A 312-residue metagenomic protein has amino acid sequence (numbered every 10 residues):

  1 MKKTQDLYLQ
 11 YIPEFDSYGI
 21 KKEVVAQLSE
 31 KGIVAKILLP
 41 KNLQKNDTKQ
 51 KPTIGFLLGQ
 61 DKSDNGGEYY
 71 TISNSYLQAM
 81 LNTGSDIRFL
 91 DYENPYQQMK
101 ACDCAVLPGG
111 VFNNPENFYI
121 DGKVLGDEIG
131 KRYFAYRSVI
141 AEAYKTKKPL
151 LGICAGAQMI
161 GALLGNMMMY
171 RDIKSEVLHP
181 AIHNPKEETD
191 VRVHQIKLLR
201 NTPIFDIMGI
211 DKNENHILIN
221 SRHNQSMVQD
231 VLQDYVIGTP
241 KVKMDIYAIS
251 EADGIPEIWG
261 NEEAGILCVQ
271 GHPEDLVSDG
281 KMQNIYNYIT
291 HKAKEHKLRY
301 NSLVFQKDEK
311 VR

Functional and structural regions predicted by a protein language model:
K2-I153, A162-N166, K174-L218, N224 (+3 more regions): N-terminal beta1-alpha1 cap of cysteine-dependent amidohydrolase-like domains
A155-A157: Active-site loop->helix "elbow" adjoining a glycine-rich segment at hydrolase catalytic centers
